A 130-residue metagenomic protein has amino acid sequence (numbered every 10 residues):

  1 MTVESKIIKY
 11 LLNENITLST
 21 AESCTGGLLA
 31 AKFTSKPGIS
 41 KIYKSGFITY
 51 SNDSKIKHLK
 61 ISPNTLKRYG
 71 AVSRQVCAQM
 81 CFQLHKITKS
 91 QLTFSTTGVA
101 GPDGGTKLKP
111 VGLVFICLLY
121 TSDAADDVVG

Functional and structural regions predicted by a protein language model:
M1-S122: Short alpha-helical segments enriched in small residues
Y120-G130: Single conserved hydrophobic/aromatic residue that forms the stacking wall/gate of nucleotide- or nucleobase-binding
